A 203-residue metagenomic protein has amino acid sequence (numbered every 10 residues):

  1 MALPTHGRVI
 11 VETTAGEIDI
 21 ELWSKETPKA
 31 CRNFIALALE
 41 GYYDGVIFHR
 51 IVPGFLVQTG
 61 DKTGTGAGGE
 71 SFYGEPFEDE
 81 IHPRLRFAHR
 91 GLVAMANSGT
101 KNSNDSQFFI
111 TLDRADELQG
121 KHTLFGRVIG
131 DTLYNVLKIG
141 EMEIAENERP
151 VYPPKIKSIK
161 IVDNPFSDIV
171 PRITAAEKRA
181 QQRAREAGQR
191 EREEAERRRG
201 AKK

Functional and structural regions predicted by a protein language model:
M1-K203: Cyclophilin-like peptidyl-prolyl cis-trans isomerases
